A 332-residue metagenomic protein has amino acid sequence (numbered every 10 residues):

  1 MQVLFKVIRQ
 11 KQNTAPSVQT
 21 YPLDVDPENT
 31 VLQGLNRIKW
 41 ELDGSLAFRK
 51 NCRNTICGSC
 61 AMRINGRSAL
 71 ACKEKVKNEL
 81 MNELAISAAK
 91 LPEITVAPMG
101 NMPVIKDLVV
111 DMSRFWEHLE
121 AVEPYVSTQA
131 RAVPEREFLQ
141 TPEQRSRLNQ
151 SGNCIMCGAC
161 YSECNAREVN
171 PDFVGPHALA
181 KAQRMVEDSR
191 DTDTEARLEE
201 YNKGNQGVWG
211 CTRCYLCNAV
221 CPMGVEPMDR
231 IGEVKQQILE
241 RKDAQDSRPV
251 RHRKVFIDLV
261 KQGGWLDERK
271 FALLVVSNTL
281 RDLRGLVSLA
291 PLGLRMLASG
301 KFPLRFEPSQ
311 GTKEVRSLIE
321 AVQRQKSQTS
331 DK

Functional and structural regions predicted by a protein language model:
M1-Y21: Eukaryote-biased recognition of intrinsically disordered, low-complexity regulatory segments
I8, I64-G66: Short strand-turn-strand beta-turns centered on an Asx-Gly dipeptide
V18-T30: Short, contiguous acidic and Ser/Thr-rich linear segments
N29-G44, P92-D331: Ferredoxin-type iron-sulfur electron-transfer modules in oxidoreductases and energy-metabolism complexes
C52-A61: Short, structured protein-protein interaction patches enriched in aromatics and acidic/basic residues, typified by
C72: Cofactor-cradling patches in redox/metallo enzymes
K75-V76: A generic structural motif
